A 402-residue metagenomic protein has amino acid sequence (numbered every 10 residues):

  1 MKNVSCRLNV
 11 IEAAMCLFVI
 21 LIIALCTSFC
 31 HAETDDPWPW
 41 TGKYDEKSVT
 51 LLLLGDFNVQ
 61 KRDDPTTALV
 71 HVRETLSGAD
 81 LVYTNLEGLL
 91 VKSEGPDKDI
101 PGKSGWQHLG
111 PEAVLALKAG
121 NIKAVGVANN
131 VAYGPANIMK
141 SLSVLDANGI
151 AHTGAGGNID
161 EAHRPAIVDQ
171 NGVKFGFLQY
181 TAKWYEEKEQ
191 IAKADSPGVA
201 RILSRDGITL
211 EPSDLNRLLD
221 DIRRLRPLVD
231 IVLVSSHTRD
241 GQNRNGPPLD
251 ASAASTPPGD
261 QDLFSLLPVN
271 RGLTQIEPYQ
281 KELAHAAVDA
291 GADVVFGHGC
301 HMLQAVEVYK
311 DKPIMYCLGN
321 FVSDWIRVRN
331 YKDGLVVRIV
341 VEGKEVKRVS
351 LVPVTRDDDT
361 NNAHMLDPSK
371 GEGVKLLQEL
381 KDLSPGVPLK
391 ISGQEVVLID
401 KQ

Functional and structural regions predicted by a protein language model:
A14-C26: Bacterial N-terminal signal peptides
E33-P135, S141, H152: N-terminal catalytic scaffold of extracellular/periplasmic and nuclease hydrolases that process anionic headgroups
E33-W38, G42-S48, N58-K61, E189 (+1 more regions): A short C-terminal boundary segment appended to hydrolase-like catalytic domains
L53-G55, V82-E87, G120-N130, T153-G156 (+4 more regions): Active-site neighborhood of phospho(di)ester-bond hydrolases with catalytic His/Asp-centered motifs
Q60-R62, L90-S93, G126, N130-S143 (+5 more regions): Active-site environment of divalent metal-dependent phosphoester hydrolases
V70, Q107, Q170-V232, A251-F264 (+1 more regions): Binuclear metal-dependent hydrolase catalytic cores centered on His/Asp/Glu-rich metal-binding motifs
S93-K118, D230-G291: Active-site-proximal segments of metal-dependent phosphoesterases and phosphodiesterases across multiple
N121-A124, L263-S265, V269, L273-L335: Conserved beta-sheet core of the metallophosphoesterase superfamily
